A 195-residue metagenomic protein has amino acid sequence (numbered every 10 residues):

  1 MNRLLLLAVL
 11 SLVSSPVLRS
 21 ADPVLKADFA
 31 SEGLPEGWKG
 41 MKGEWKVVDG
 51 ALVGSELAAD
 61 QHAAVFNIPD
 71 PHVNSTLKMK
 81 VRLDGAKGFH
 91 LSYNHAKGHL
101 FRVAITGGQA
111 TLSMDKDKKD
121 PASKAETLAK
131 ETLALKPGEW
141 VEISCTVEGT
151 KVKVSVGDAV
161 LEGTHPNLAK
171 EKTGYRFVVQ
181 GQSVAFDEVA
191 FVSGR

Functional and structural regions predicted by a protein language model:
L7-S15: Bacterial N-terminal signal peptides
S20-K42: Extracellular carbohydrate-recognition regions
F29, L77-M79, G138-V154: Short tryptophan-centered beta-strand motifs in secreted/extracellular beta-sheet-rich domains of glycan-recognition
E44-H62: Short carbohydrate-recognition loop motifs
E56-D117: Secretory/extracellular carbohydrate-interaction modules and structurally similar beta-sandwich "look-alikes"
A63-D70, A129-L135, Y175-R176: Beta-strand-rich interaction surfaces with strong enrichment in secreted/lumenal proteins
K119-E142: Short, aromatic/His-centered strand-loop micro-motif at the edge of beta-sheets
G163-F191: Flexible glycan-contacting loops in extracellular carbohydrate-active proteins
